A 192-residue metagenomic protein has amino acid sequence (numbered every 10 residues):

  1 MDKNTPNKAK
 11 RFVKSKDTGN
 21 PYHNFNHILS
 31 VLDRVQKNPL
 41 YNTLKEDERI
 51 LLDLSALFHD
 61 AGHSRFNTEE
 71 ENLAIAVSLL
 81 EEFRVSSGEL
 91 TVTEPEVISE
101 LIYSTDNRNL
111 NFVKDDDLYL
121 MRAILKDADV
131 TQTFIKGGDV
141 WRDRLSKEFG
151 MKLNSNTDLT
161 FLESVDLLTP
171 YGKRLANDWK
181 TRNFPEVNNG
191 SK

Functional and structural regions predicted by a protein language model:
M1-S15, H27: Short alpha-helical hairpin
D17-E48, F58, N107-K192: Divalent metal-dependent phosphate-bond-processing catalytic cores, especially two-metal-ion Mg2+/Mn2+ enzymes that act
V31, E48-R65, N72, A76 (+1 more regions): His-Asp-centered metal-binding catalytic motifs of divalent-metal-dependent phosphohydrolases/nucleases
V31-Q36, E69-S87: An active-site-proximal "capping" alpha-helix that borders the catalytic cofactor pocket
N42, H63-T68, S87, N109: Amphipathic alpha-helical interaction segments
G62, F66, E81-V85, Q132: Hydrophobic/aromatic-lined pockets within catalytic cores
T91-P95: Membrane-interface starts of transmembrane alpha-helices
